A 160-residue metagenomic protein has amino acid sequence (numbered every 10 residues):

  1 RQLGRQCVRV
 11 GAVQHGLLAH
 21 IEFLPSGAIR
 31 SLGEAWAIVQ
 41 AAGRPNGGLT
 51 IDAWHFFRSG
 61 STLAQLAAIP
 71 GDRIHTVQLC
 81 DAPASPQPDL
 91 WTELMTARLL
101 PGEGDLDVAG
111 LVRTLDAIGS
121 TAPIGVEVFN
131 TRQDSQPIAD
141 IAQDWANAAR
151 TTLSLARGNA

Functional and structural regions predicted by a protein language model:
Q2-G16: N-terminal low-complexity segments that are often proline-rich with Ser/Thr-Pro
V10, I29-I51, F57-A160: Histidine-acidic metal/acid-base catalytic patches
L17-H20, N46-G48: Short, surface-exposed connector motifs at secondary-structure boundaries
I21-S26: Conserved anion-binding
